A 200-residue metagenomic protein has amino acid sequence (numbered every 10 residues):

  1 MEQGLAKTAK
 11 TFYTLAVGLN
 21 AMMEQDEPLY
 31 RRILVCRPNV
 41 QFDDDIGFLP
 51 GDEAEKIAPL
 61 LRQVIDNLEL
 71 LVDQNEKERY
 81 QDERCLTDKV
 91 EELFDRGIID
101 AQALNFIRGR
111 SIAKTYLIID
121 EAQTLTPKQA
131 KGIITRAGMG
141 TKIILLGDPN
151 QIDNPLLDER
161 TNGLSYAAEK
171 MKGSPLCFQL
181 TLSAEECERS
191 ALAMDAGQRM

Functional and structural regions predicted by a protein language model:
M1-Y116, T124-M200: Conserved helicase motor core of SF1/SF2 NTP-dependent helicases
D120: Walker B catalytic carboxylates
